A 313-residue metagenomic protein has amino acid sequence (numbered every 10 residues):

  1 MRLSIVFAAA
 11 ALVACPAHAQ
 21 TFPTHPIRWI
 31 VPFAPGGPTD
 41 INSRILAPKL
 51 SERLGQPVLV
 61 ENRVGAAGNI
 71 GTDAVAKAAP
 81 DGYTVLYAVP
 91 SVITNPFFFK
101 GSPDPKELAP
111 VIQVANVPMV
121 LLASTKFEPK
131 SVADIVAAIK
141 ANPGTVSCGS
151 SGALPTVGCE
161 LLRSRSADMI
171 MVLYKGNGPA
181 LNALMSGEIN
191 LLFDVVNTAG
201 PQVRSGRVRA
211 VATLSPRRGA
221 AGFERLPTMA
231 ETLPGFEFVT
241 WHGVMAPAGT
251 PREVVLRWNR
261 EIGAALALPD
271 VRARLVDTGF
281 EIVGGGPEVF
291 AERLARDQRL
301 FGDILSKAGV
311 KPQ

Functional and structural regions predicted by a protein language model:
M1-V6: Bacterial N-terminal signal peptides that target proteins for export
A14-P16: N-terminal signal peptide c-region/cleavage motif recognized by signal peptidases
A19-E107, G144-T145, L154-P155, R165-L191 (+4 more regions): N-terminal (or domain-start) structured segment
T24-P26, R204, R252-Q313: An extracytoplasmic/periplasmic, membrane-proximal ligand-sensing/linker region
K77-G82, F97-P179, M229, V239-R274: Hinge/capping helix and adjacent helix->loop/strand transition within the periplasmic-binding protein
V89-P90, T125, V195-N197, S215-P216 (+1 more regions): Short secondary-structure boundary segments
K106-V114, G149, D168-L173, N190-L191 (+2 more regions): Short beta-strand->loop
